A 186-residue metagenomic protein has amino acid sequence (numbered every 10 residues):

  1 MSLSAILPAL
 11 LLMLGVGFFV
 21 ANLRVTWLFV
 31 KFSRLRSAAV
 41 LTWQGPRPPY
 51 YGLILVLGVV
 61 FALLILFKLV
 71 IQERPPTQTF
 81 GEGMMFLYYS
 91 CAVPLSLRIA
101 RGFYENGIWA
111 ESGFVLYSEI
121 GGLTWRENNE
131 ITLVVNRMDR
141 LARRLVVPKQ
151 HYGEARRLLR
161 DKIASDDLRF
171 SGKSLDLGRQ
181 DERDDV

Functional and structural regions predicted by a protein language model:
M1-I99, F170-V186: Eukaryotic intrinsically disordered, low-complexity regulatory linkers and tails enriched in Ser/Thr/Pro
L41-W43, I108-W109, T132-V135: Generic recognition of long tandem-repeat/solenoid scaffolds
L55-L64, S118-E154: Acidic, Ser/Thr-rich low-complexity segments on the non-lumenal side of membrane proteins
P76-T77, P94, N106, L141-L145: Residues at structural and domain junctions
E82-L116, G121-G122: Conserved beta-hairpin
D139-V186: A membrane-cytosol interface segment of integral membrane proteins
